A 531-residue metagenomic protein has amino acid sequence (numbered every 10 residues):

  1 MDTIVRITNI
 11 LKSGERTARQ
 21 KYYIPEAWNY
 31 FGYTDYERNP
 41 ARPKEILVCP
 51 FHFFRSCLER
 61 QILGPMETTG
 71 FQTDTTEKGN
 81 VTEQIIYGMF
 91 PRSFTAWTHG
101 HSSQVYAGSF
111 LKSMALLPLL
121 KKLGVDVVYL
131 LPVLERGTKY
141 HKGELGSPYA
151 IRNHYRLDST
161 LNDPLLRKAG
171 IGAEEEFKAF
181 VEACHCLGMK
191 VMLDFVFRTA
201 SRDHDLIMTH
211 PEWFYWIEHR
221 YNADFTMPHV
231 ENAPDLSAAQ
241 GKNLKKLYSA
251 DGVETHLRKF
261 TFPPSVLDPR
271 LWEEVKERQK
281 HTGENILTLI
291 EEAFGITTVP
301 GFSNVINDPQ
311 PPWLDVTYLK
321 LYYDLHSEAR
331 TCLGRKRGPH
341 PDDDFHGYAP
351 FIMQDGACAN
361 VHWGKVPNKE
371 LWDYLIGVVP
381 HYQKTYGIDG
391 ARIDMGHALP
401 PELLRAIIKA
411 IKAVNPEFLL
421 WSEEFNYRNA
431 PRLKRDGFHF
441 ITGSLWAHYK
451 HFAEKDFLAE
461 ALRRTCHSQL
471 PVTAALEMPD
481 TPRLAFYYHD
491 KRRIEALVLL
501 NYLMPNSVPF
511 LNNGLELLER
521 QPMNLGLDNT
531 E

Functional and structural regions predicted by a protein language model:
D2-H340, A398-E423: Acidic/aromatic-lined carbohydrate-recognition and catalytic surfaces of CAZymes acting on diverse glycans
F90-L111, P148-E174, R202, F351-W372 (+3 more regions): The substrate-binding groove and active-site-proximal loops of carbohydrate-active enzymes, especially glycoside
T95-A96, R136-T138, T199-S201, R392 (+4 more regions): Flexible loop/turn segments at secondary-structure boundaries
Q104-L120, P367-T385, R493-V498: Short, acidic/polar
K122-G124, E176-V191, H381-D389, H467-S468 (+1 more regions): A structural motif corresponding to the C-terminal end of an alpha-helix and its immediate exit/capping segment
D268, T282, I286, D342-P431: Active-site neighborhood of glycoside hydrolase catalytic domains
K276-P311, L319, V379-Q383, G387 (+3 more regions): Conserved alpha/beta catalytic core and glycan-binding cleft of carbohydrate-active enzymes
